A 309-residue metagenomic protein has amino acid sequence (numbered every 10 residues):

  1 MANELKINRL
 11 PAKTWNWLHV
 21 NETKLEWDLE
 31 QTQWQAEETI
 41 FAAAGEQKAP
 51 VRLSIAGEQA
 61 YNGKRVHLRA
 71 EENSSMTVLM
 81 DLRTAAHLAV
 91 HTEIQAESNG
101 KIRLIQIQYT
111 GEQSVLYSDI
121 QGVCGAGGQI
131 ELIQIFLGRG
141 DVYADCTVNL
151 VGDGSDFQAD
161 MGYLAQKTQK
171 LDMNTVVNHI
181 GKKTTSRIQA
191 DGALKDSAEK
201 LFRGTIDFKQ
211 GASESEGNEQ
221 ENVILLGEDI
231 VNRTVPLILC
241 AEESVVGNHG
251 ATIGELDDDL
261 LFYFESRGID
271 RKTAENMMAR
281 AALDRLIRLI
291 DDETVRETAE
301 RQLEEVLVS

Functional and structural regions predicted by a protein language model:
M1-Q33: Short, Gly/Pro- and small/polar-rich lid/capping loops
T14, L283-L286, A299, L303: Generic structural signal of hydrophobic/aromatic residues within well-ordered alpha-helices of folded domains
L29-F262, S266-I269, I290, R296-S309: Conserved beta-strand/loop scaffold segments within soluble protein domains that form the structured core and edges
Y263-R285: Extended amphipathic alpha-helical segments enriched in small hydrophobics
